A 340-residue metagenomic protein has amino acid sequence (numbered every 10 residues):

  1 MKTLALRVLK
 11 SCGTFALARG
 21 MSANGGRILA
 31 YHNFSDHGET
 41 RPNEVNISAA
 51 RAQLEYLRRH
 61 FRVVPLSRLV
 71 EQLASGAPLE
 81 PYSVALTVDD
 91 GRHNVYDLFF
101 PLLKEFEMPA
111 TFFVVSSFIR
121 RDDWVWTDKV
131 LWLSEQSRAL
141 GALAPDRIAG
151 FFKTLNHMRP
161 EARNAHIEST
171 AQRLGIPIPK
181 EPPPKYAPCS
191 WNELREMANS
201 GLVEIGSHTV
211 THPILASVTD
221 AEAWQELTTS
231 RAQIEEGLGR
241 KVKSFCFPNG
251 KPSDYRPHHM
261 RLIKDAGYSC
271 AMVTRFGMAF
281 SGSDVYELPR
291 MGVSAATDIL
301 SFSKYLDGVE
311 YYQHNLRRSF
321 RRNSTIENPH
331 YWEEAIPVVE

Functional and structural regions predicted by a protein language model:
M1-T87, N94-Y96, V125, N199-S200 (+2 more regions): C-terminal active-site subregion of NodB/CE4 polysaccharide deacetylases
L29, S35, F106-S253, E287-L288: Metal-dependent polysaccharide deacetylase catalytic core of the NodB/CE4 family, i.e., the active-site-bearing domain
D89-G91, Y96, L102, F106 (+1 more regions): Conserved beta-strand->loop/alpha-helix structural units within folded catalytic cores of enzymes with alpha/beta
L98, L131-L133, P257: Residue-level recognition of conserved structural "scaffold" positions that shape functional pockets and channels
P101, R195, M260-R261: Alpha-helical segments flanking ligand/cofactor-binding loops in enzyme cores
